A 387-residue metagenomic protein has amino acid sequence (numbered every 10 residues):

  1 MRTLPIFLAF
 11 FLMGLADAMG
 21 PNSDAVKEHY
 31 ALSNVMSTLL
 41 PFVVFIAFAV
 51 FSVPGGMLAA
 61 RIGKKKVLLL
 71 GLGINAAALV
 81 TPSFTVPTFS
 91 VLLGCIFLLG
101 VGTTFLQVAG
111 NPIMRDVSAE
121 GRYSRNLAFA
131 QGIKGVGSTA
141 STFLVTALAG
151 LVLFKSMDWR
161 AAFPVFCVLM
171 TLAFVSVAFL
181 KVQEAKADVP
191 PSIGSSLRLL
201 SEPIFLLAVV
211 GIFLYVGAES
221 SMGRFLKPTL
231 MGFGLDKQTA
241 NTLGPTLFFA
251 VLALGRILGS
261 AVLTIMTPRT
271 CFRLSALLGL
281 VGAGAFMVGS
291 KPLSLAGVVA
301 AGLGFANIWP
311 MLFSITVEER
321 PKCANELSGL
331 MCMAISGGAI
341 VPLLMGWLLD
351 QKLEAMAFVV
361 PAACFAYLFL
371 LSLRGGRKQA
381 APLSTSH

Functional and structural regions predicted by a protein language model:
M19-P21, S201-T246, A250-A253: Extracytoplasmic gate region of multi-pass secondary transporters
L39-M57, T246-L258: Central cavity-lining transmembrane alpha-helices of secondary-active solute carriers, predominantly the Major
V50-F89: Conserved MFS/SLC helix-loop-helix module at the cytosolic interface between two early adjacent transmembrane helices
F51-K64, G255-T267, L349: Helix-to-loop junctions at the C-terminal end of transmembrane segments in multipass secondary transporters
V91, G121, N126-K181: Helix-loop-helix hairpin linking two adjacent transmembrane segments in secondary transporters
C95-G132: Cytoplasmic helix-loop-helix junction between adjacent transmembrane helices in 12-TM secondary transporters
F105-A119, A306-P321: Intracellular juxtamembrane helix-capping segments at the cytosolic ends of symmetry-related transmembrane helices
T267-L312: C-terminal transmembrane helical hairpin of 12-TM major facilitator-type secondary transporters
